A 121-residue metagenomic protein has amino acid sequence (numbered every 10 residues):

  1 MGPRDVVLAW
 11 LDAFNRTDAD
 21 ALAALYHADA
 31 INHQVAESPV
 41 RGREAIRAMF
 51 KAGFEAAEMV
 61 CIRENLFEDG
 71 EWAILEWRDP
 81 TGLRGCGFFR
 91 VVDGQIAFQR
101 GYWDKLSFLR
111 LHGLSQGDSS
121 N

Functional and structural regions predicted by a protein language model:
M1-T17: Short, aromatic-enriched amphipathic alpha-helices that serve as compact interaction elements
W10, Q34-E37: Conserved short-loop catalytic and cofactor-binding motifs
A13, L25, G53: Short alpha-helical functional segments enriched in proximate histidine and acidic residues
R16-D29: Short, well-ordered alpha-helical segments enriched in acidic and aromatic residues
H33, R47-N121: A beta-strand edge to alpha-helix "cap/lid" segment located at domain peripheries
S38-A48: Short beta-edge strand/loop motif at the mouth of beta-sheet-based domains
